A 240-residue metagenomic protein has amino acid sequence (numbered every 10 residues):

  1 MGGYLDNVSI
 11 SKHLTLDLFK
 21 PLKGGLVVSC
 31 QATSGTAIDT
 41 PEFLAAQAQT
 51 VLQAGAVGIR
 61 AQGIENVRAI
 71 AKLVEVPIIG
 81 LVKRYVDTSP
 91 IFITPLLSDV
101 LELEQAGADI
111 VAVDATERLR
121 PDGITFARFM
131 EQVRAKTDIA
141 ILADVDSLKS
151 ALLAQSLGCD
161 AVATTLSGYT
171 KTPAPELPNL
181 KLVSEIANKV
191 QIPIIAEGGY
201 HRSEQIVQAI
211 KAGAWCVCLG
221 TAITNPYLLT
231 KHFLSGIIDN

Functional and structural regions predicted by a protein language model:
G2-Q105, I139-I141, K149-L157, I238: Conserved N-terminal beta1-alpha1 strand-loop-helix module at the mouth
G2-T15, T33-I38, N179-N240: Alpha/beta catalytic cores of nucleotide-metabolism and tRNA/nucleoside-modifying enzymes
D17-P21, E104-Q105, R134-A135, A187-N188 (+1 more regions): Solvent-exposed alpha-helices and their adjacent loops that cap or buttress functional pockets in soluble metabolic
G24-C30, I59, I78-V82, V111-V113 (+4 more regions): Hydrophobic faces of well-ordered beta-strands that scaffold small-molecule active sites in alpha/beta enzyme cores
Q31-T33, Q53, V82-V86, A106-R120 (+2 more regions): Glycine-rich phosphate-binding active-site loops on the catalytic face of alpha/beta enzymes
A37-P41, R60-I79, P90-L97, A115-V133 (+4 more regions): Active-site-adjacent beta->alpha loops and helix N-cap segments on the catalytic face of soluble alpha/beta enzymes
Q49-G55, V133-D138, N188-I192, G213-W215: Short, surface-exposed connector motifs at secondary-structure boundaries
K136, A154-A161, T165: Short hydrophobic alpha-helical module
